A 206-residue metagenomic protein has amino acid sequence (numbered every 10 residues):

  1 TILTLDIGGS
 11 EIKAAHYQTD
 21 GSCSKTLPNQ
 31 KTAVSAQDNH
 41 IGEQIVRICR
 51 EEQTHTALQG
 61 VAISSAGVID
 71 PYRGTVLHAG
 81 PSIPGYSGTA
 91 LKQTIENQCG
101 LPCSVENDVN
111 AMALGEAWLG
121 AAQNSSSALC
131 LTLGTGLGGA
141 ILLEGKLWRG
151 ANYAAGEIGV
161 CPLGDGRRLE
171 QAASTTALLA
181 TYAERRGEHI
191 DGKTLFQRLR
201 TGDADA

Functional and structural regions predicted by a protein language model:
T1-L3, A15-T19, K25-P28, Q37-D38 (+3 more regions): Glycine/GP-enriched mid-protein hinge/lid loop-to-helix segment characteristic of carbohydrate kinases
I2-S65: Conserved phosphate-binding loops in N-terminal lobes of ATP-dependent enzymes of the actin/Hsp70/sugar-kinase
G8, D20, Y72-R73, E144: Residue-level recognition of short loop/turn positions
S10, A66-I69, G134-G136: Short glycine-rich anion-binding loops that position phosphate/pyrophosphate groups of nucleotides and phosphorylated
S10, V109-N110, A154: A generic "binding-loop/recognition-motif" signal
A33, D38, G42-V46, R50 (+2 more regions): Glycine-rich phosphate-binding loop and adjoining helix at the ATP-binding site of ATP-dependent phosphoryl-transfer
